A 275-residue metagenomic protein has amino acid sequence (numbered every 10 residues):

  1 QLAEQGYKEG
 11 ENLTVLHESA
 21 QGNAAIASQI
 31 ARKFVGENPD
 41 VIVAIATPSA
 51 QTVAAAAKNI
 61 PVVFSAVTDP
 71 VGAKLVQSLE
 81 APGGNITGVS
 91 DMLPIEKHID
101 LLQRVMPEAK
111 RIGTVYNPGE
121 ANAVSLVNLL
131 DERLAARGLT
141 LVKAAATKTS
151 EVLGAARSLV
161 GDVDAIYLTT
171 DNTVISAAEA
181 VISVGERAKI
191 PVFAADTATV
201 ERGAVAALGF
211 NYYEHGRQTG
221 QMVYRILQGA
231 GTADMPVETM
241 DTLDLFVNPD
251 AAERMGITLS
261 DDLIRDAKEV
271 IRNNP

Functional and structural regions predicted by a protein language model:
Q1-P275: Short hydrophobic alpha-helices and adjacent helix-cap/hinge residues
